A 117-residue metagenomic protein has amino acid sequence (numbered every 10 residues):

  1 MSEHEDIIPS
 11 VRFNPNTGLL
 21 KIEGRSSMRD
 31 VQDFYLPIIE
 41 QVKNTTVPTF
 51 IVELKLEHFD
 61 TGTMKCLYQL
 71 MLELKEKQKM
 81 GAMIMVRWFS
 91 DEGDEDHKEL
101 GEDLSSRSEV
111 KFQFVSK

Functional and structural regions predicted by a protein language model:
M1-L36: STAS-typified acidic loop motif
N16, P37-I38, M71, V115-K117: Generic signature of intrinsically disordered, low-complexity segments enriched in small/polar residues
G24, W88-S90, F114-S116: Surface-exposed beta-strand edges and flanking loops
D33-I39, I51-L104: Amphipathic alpha-helical interaction surfaces in cytosolic regulatory modules
V42-K43: Extended lipid/amphipathic-ligand handling interfaces
T46-V47: Glycine/proline-rich low-complexity spacer/linker segments in large multi-domain proteins
E53-K55, F112-K117: A generic structural motif
